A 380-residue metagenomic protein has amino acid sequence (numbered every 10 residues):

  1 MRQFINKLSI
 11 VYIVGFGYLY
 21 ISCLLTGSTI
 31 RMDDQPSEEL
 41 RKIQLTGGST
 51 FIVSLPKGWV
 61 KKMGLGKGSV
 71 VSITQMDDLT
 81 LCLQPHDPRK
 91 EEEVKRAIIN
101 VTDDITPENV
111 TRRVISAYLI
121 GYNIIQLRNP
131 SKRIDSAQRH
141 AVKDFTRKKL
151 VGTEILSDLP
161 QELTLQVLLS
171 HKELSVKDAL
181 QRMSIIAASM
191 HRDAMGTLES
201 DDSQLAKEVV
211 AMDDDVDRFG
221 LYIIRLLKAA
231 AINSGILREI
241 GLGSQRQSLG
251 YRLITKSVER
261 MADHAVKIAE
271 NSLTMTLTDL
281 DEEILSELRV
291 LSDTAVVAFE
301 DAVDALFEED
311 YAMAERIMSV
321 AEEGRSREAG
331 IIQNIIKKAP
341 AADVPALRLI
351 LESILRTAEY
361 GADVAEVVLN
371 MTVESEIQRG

Functional and structural regions predicted by a protein language model:
M1-R31: Short, intrinsically disordered or compositionally biased N-terminal tails of bacterial proteins
P36-I43, G48-T50, S54-G380: Cytosolic, long alpha-helical scaffolding segments
